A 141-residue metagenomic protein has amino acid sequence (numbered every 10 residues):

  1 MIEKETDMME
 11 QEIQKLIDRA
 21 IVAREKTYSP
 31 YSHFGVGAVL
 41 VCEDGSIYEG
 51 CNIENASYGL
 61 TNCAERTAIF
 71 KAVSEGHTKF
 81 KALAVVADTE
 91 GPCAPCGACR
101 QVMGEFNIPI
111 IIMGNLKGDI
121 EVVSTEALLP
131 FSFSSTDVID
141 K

Functional and structural regions predicted by a protein language model:
M1-M8: Short, Lys/Arg-enriched N-terminal segments with co-localized hydrophobic residues within the first ~10-30 amino acids
I2, S134-K141: Charged phosphate-binding loop/patch that engages nucleotide di/tri-phosphates or the phosphate backbone of nucleic
L16-S29: Short, basic/aromatic recognition patches
A20, A38-V39, A68, A72: Small-residue (primarily alanine) positions within well-ordered alpha-helices, especially packing/interaction faces
Y31-H33, C96: Short solvent-exposed loop/turn micro-motifs enriched in small/polar/acidic residues
H33-C42: Short beta-strand scaffold segments in enzyme catalytic cores
E49-D137: Zn2+-dependent cytidine deaminase-like catalytic core
